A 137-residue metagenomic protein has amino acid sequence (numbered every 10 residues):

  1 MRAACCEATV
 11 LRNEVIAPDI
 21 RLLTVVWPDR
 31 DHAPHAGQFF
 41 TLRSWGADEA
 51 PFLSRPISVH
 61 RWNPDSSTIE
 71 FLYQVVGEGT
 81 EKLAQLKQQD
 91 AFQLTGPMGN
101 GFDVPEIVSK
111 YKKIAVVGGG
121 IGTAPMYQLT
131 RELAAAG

Functional and structural regions predicted by a protein language model:
M1-Q88: Ferredoxin-reductase
E78-G137: FNR/FR-type flavoprotein reductase catalytic core
